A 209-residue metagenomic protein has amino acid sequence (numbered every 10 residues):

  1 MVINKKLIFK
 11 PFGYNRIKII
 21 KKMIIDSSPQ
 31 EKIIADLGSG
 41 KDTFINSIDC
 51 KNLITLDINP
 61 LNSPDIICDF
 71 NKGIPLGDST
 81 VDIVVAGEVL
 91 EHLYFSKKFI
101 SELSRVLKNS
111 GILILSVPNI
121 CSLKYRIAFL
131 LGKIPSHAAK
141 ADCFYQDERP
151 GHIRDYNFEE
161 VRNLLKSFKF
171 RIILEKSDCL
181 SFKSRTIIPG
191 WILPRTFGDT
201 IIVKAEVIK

Functional and structural regions predicted by a protein language model:
M1-I3: N-terminal, positively charged/glycine-rich alpha-helical extensions of SAM-dependent methyltransferases
K5-I19, T43, Y94-E102, V106 (+1 more regions): S-adenosyl-L-methionine-dependent methyltransferase catalytic module, highlighting the catalytic core
K22-P29, I74: Glycine-rich helix-loop-beta junction characteristic of Rossmann-like nucleotide cofactor-binding loops
P29, D49, Y94, K108: Short conserved AdoMet
E31-I33, S79: Nucleotide donor/acceptor-binding cores
A35, S39-G73: Class I SAM-dependent methyltransferase SAM/SAH-binding core
N71-V84: A short acidic, Gly/Pro-enriched loop at the edge of an enzyme's catalytic core that lines a small-molecule cofactor
A86-V89: A short beta-strand submotif of the Rossmann-like class I SAM-dependent methyltransferase core that lines
